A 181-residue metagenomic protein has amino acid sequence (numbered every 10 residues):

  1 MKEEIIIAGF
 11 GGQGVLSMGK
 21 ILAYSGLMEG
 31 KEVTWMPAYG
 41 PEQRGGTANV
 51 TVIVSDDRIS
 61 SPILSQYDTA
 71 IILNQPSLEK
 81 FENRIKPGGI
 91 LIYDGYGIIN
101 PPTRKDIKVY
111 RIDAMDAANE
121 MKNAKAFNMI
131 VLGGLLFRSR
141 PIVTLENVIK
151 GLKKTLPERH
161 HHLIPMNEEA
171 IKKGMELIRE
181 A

Functional and structural regions predicted by a protein language model:
M1-A181: Active-site cofactor/cluster-binding pocket
